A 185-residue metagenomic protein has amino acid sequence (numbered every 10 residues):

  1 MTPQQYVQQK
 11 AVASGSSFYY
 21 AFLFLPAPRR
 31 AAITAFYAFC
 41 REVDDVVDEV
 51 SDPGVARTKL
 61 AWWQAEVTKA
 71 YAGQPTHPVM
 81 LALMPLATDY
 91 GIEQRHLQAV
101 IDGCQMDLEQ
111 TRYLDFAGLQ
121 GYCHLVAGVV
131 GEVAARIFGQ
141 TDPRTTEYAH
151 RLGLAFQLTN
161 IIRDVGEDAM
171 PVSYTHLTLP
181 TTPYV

Functional and structural regions predicted by a protein language model:
M1-L177: Acidic catalytic motifs of isoprenoid enzymes
H176-V185: Single conserved hydrophobic/aromatic residue that forms the stacking wall/gate of nucleotide- or nucleobase-binding
